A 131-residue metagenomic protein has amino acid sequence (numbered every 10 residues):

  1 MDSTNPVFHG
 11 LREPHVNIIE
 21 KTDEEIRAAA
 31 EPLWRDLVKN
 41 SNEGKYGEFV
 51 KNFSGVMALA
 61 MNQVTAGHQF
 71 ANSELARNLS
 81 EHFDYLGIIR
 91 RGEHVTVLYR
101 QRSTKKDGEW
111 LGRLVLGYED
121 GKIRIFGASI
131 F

Functional and structural regions predicted by a protein language model:
M1-E43: Short, low-complexity N-terminal intrinsically disordered segments enriched in polar/charged residues
M1-F8, E43-V50, R77-S80, T104-W110: Short, charge-rich amphipathic segments
V7, V16, V38, V50 (+4 more regions): Extended aliphatic helical segments
P32, D36, G47-R90: Short solvent-exposed beta->alpha transition segments
G67-Y118, G127-F131: Surface-exposed, charged secondary-structure patches
